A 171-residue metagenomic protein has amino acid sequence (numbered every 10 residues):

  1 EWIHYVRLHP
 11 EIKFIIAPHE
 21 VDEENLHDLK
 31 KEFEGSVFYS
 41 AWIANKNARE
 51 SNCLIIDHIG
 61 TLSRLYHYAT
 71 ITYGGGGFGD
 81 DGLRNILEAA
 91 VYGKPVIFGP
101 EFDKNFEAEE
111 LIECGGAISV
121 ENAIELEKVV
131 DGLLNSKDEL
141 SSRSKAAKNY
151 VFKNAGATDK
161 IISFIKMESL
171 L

Functional and structural regions predicted by a protein language model:
E1-L171: Nucleotide-activated sugar donor-binding and catalytic core shared by glycosyltransferases and related lipid-linked
